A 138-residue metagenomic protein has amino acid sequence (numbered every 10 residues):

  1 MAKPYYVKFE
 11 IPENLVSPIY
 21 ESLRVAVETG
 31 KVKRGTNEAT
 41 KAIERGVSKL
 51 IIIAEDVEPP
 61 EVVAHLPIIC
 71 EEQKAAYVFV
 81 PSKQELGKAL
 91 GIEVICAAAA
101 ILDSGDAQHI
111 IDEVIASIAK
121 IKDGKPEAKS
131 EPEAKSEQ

Functional and structural regions predicted by a protein language model:
M1-V47, G105-Q138: Polybasic, low-complexity intrinsically disordered tails and interdomain linkers
P4-E10, A54, V78-Q84: Short, functional N-terminal and low-complexity linear motifs
E21, G30, E55, P60 (+2 more regions): Flexible, active-site-adjacent loop/turn segments at secondary-structure boundaries
G35, I51, C70: Residue-level signature of catalytic and energy-coupling elements of molecular machines, predominantly ATP/GTP-dependent
I43, S48-V62, P67, A75-Y77: Extracellular/luminal Protease-associated
V63-A64, I68-D123: Short basic, glycine-rich beta-strand/loop surfaces that mediate nucleic-acid
